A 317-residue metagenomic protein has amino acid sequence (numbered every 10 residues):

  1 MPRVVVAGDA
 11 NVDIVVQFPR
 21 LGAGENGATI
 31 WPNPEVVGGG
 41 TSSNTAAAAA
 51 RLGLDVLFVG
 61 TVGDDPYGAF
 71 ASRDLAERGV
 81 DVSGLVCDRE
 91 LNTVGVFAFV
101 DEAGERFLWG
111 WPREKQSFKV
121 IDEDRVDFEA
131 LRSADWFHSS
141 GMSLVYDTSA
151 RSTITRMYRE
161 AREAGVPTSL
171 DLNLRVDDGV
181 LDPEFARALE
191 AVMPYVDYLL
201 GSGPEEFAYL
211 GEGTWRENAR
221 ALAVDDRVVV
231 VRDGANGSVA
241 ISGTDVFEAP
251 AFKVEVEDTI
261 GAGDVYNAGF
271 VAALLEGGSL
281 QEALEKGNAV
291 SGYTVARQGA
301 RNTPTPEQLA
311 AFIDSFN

Functional and structural regions predicted by a protein language model:
M1-V5, I30, R159-E163, G211-N317: Conserved phosphate-binding/catalytic region of the ribokinase-like
M1-V80, E255: Glycine-rich phosphate/adenosyl-contacting loop at the front of the ribokinase-like
A7-G8, L170-L172, G201, V231 (+1 more regions): Active-site flanking residues adjacent to catalytic metal/cofactor-binding acidic residues
A28-T29, R51-G141, F312-N317: Conserved N-terminal subdomain of the carbohydrate kinase-like
A50, A76, R159-E163, M193 (+1 more regions): Anion (oxyanion) recognition and catalysis
V56, V82, T168-S169, V229: Hydrophobic beta-strand scaffold residues
E129-A130, A191-V192, L222: Structural alpha-helical scaffold elements that stabilize or flank donor/cofactor-binding regions in carbohydrate
W136-E217, N236-S238: Conserved beta-alpha-beta core of the PfkB/ribokinase-like small-molecule kinase fold
